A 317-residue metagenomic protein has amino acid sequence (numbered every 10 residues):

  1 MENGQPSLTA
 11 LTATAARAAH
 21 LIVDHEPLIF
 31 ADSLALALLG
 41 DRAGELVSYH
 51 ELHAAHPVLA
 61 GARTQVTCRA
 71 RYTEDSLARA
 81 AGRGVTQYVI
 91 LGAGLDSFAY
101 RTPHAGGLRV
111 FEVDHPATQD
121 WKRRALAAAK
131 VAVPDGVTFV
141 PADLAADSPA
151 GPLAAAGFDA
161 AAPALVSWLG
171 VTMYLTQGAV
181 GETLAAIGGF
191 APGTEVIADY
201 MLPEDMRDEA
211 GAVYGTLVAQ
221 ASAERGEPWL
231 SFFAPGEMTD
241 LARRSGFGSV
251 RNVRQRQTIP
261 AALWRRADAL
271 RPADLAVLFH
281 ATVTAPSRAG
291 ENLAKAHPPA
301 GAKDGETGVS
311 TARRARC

Functional and structural regions predicted by a protein language model:
M1-V89, A93-V140, D147, A160 (+1 more regions): Rossmann-like AdoMet
P149, Y174-I187: A short, conserved alpha-helix within the catalytic core of class I
G151-L165: A short acidic, Gly/Pro-enriched loop at the edge of an enzyme's catalytic core that lines a small-molecule cofactor
P163-G178: A short SAM/SAH-binding and catalytic strip from SAM-dependent methyltransferases
L175, A221-P235: Acceptor-substrate binding/catalytic loop of class I
F190-E204: Conserved beta-strand signature within the Rossmann-like core of class I S-adenosyl-L-methionine
W229-Q255: Short alpha-helix
A262-A289, C317: Core SAM-dependent methyltransferase catalytic element
